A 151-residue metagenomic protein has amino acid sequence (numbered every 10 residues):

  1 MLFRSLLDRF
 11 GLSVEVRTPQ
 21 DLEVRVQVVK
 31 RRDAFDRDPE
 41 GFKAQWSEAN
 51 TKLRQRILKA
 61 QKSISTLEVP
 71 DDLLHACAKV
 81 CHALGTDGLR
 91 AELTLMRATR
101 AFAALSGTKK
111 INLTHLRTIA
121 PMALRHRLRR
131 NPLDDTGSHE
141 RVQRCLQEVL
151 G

Functional and structural regions predicted by a protein language model:
M1-L2: Short, small-residue-biased leader/transition segments that mark boundaries at the very start of proteins
S5-Q20: A short helix-turn-beta junction within AAA+ P-loop NTPase domains corresponding to the substrate/partner-engaging
D8, L93-R97: Short alpha-helical basic/polar micro-motif
R9, Q27-T66, V80-A83: Conserved AAA+ ATPase "sensor/coupling" helix adjacent to the nucleotide-binding pocket
F10, C77, T99: Conserved RecA-like P-loop NTPase ATPase core
R17-V26, R32-A34, A123: Conserved nucleotide-binding/hydrolysis micro-motifs of P-loop NTPases
T66-C77: Acidic catalytic patch
A78-R90, A101-G151: C-terminal engagement/docking regions of AAA+ P-loop ATPases
